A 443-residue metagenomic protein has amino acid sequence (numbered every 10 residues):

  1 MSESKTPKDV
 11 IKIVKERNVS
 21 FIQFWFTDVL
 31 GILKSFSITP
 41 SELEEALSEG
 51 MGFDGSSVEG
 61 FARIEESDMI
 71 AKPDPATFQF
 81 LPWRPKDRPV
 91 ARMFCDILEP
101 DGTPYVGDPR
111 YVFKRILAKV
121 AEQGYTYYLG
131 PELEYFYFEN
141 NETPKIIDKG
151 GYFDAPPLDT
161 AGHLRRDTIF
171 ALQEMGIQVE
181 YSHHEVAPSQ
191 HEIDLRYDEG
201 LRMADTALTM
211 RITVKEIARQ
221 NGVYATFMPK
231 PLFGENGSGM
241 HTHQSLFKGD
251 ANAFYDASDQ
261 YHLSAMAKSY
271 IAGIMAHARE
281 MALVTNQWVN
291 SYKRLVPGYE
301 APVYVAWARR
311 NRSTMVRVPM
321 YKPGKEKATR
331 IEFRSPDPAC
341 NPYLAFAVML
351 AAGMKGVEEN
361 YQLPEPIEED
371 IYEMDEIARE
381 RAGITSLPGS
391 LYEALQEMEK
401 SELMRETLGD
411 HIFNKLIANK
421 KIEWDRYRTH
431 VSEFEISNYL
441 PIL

Functional and structural regions predicted by a protein language model:
S2-L443: Glycine-rich, acidic/polar active-site loops that bind/position phosphate-bearing ligands
